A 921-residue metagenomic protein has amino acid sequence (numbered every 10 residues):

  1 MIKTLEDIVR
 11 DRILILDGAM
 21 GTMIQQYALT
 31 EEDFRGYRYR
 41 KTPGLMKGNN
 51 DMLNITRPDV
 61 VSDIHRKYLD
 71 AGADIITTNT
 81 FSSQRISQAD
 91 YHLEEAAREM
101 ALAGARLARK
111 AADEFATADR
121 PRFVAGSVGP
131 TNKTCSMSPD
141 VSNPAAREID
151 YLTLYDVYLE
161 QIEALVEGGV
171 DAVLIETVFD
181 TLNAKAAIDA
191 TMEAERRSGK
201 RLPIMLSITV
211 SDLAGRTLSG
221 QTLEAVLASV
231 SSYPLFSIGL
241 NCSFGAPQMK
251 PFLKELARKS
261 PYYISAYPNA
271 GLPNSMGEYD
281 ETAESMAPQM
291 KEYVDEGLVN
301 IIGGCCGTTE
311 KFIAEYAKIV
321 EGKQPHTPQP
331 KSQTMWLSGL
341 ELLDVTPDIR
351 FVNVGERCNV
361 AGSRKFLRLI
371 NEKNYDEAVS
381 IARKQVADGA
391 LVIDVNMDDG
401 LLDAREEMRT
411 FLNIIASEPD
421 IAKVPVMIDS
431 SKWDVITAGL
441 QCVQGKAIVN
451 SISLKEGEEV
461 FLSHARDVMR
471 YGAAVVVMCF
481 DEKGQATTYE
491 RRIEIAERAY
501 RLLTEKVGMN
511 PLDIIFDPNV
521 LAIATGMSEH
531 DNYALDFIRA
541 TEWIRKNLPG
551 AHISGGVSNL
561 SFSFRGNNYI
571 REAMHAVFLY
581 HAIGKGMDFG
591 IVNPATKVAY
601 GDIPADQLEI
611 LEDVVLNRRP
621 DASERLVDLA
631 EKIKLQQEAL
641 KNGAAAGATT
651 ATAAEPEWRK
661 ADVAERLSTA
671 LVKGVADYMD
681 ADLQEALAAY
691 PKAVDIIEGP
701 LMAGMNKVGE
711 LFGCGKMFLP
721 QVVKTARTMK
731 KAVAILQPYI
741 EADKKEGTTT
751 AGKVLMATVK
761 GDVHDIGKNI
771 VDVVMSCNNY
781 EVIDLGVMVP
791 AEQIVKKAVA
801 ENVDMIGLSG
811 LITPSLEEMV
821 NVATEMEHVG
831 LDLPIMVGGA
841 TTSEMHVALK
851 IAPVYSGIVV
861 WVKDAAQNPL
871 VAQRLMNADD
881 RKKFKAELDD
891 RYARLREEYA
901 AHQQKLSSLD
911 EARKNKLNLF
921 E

Functional and structural regions predicted by a protein language model:
M1-E921: Domain-level signal for soluble alpha/beta catalytic cores
